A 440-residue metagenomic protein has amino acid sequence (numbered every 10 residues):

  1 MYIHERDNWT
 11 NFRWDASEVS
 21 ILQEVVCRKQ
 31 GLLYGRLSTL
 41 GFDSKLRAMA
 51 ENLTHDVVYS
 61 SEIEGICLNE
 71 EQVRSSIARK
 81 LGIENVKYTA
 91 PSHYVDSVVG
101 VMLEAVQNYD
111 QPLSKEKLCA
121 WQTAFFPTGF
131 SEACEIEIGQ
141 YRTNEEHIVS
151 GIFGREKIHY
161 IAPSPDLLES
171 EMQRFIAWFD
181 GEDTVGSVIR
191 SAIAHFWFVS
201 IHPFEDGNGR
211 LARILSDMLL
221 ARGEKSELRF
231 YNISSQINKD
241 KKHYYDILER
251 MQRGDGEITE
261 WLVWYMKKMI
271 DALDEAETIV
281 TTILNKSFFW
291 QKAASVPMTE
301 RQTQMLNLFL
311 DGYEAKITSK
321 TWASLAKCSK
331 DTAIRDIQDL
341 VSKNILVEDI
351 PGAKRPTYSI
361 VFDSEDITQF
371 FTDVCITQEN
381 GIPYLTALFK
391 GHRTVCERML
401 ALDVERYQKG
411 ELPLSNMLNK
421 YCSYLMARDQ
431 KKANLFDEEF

Functional and structural regions predicted by a protein language model:
M1-E379, L435-F440: FIC/Doc superfamily catalytic core
Q378, R406, L414-N416, F436-D437: Composition-driven detection of intrinsically disordered, low-complexity segments
P383-A387: Short linear proline/tyrosine/threonine-rich motifs used for host-factor recruitment and membrane trafficking/assembly
L388-G410: Acidic, low-complexity, intrinsically disordered interaction modules
S415-A427: Short, charge-rich amphipathic interface segments used for partner binding and complex assembly
A427-D437: Charged low-complexity stretches with an acidic bias
